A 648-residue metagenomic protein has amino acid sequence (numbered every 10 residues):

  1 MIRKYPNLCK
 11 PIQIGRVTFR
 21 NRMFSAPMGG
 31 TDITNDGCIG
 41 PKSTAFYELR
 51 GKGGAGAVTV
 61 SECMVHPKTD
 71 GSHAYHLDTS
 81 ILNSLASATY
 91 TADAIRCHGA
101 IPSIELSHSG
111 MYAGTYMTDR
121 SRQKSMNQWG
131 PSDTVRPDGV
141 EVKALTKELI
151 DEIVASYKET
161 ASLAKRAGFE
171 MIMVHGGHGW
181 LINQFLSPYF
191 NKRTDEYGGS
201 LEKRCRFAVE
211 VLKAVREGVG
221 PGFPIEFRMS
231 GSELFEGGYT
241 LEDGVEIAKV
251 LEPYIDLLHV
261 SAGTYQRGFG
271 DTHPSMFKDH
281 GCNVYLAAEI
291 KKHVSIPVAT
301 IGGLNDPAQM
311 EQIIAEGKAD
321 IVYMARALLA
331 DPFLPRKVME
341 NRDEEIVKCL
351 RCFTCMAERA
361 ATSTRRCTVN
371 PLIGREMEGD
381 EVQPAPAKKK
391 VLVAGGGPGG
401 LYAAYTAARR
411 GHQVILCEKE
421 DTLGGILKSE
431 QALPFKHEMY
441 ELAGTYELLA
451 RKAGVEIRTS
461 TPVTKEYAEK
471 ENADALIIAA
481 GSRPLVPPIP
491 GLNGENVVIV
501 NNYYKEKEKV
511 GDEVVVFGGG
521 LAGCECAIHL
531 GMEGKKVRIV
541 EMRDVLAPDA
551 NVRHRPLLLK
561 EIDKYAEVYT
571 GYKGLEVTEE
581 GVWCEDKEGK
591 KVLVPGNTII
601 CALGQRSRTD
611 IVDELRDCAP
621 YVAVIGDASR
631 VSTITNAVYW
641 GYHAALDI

Functional and structural regions predicted by a protein language model:
M1-A394, P398, Y402-R409, Q413-V414 (+2 more regions): Flavin-dependent oxidoreductase catalytic cores
C63-M64, S107-S109, G176-G179, N191 (+9 more regions): Short, ordered loop/turn segments at secondary-structure junctions
G270-M276, D320, L427-F435, M542-D544 (+1 more regions): Short beta-alpha connecting loops at secondary-structure transitions that line or flank enzyme active sites
K318, A450-I457, N493-V497, I562-E567 (+1 more regions): A short helix-to-beta-strand connector/capping loop
K388-L416, L423, R458-N472, A480-N496 (+3 more regions): Rossmann-like dinucleotide/flavin-binding elements
Q413-A453, H529-G574: Rossmann-like dinucleotide-binding cores of NAD(P)H-dependent redox enzymes
